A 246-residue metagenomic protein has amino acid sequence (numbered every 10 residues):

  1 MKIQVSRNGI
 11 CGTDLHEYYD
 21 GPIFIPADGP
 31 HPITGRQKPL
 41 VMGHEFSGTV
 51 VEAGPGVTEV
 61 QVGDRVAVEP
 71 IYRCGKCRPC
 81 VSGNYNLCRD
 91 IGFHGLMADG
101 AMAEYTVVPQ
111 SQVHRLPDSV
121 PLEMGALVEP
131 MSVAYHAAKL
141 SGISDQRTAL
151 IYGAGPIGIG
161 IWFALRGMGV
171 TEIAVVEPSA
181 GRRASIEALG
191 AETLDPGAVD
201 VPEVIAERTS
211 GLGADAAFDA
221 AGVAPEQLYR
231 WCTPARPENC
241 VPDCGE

Functional and structural regions predicted by a protein language model:
K2-N8, I23-R78, P117-S119: Glycine-rich beta-strand-centered segment in the early N-terminal region that forms part of a ligand/cofactor-binding
H16-I23: Short Gly/aromatic-enriched secondary-structure transition segments
G21, P178-S179, E246: Residues in the short beta-alpha loop(s) of Rossmann-like NAD(P)-binding domains
P30-H44, Y72-Y152, R183: NAD(P)H dinucleotide-binding glycine-rich loop of Rossmann-like/cofactor-binding domains, especially the beta1-alpha1
E59-V62, D145, R236-P237: Short, flexible surface segments
V66, A149, G213-A217: Receiver (REC) domain switch-region micro-motif
V120-V199, E203: Mid-domain Rossmann-like dinucleotide-binding core that forms the NAD(H)/NADP(H) cofactor-binding site
S141, A184, L189-E246: Glycine-rich cofactor phosphate-binding loops and adjacent beta1-alpha1 units of small-molecule cofactor enzyme domains
